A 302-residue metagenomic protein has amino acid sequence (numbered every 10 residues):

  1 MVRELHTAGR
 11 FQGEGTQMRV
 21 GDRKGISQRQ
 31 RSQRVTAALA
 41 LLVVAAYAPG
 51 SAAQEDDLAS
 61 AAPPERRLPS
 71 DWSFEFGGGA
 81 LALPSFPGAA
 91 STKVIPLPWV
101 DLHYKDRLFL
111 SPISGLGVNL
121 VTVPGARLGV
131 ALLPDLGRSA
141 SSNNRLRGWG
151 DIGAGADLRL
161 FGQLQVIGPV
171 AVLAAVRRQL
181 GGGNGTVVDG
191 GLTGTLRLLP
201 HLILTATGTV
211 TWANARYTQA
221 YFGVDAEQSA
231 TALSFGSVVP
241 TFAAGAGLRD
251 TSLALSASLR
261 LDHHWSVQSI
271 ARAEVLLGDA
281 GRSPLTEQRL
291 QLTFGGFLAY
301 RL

Functional and structural regions predicted by a protein language model:
M1-P69: Cleavable N-terminal export/targeting peptides
A52-S73, F109-A126, Y217, F242: Outer-membrane beta-barrel biogenesis signature
Q54-L108, R138: Short glycine/proline- and aromatic-enriched beta-strand/turn motifs that initiate or cap beta-hairpins
W72, T92-P98, L102, P124 (+4 more regions): Residues that define the transmembrane beta-barrel architecture of outer-membrane proteins
F74, R107-L110, A126, G168-V172 (+2 more regions): Repeated loop/turn-to-beta-strand initiation elements of outer-membrane beta-barrel proteins
F76-P84, L108-G117, N143-R147, P169-L180 (+2 more regions): Transmembrane beta-strand segments that form the barrel wall of outer-membrane beta-barrel proteins
G78-A82, P98-Y104, L116-L120, L160-L164 (+6 more regions): Residues on the lipid-exposed face of transmembrane beta-strands in outer-membrane beta-barrel proteins
L180-G281, L285-E287, L302: Outer-membrane beta-barrel transmembrane domain signature
